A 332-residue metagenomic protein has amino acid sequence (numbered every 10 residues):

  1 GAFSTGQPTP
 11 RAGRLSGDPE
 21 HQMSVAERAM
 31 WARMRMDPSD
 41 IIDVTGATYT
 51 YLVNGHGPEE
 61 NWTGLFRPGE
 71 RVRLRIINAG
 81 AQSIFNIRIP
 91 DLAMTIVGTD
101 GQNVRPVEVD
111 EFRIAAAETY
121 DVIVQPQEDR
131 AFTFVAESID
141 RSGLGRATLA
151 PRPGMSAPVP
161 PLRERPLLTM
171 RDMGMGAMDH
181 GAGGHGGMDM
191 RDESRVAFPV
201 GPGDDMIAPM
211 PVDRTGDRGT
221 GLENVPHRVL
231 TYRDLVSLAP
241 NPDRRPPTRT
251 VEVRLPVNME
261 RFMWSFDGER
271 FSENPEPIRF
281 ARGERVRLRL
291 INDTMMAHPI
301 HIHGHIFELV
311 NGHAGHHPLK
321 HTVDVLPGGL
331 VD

Functional and structural regions predicted by a protein language model:
G1-A116, V122-I123, E128, A147 (+5 more regions): Histidine-centered copper-binding motifs that mark active-site loops of extracellular/periplasmic copper enzymes
P58, L92-M94, S138-S142, I306: Short edge-strand/loop segments of extracellular domains
G80-Q82, D129, S142, D293-M295: A cross-taxa feature marking solvent-exposed loop/turn segments within ectodomains of secreted and single-pass membrane
T95-E111, A115-A116, L144-R146, P151-H180 (+5 more regions): Active-site pocket scaffolds in enzymes
A131-I139: Short, aromatic- and glycine-rich surface loops/edge beta-strands on solvent-exposed regions
N224-H227: Long, charge-dense accessory insertions within large macromolecular proteins
